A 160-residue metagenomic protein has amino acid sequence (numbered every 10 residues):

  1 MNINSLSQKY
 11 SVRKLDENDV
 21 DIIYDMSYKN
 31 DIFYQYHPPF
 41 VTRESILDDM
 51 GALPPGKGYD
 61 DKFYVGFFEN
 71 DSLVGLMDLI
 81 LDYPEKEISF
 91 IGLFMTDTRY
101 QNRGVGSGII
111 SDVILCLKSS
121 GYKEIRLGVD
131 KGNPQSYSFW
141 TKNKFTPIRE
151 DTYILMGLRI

Functional and structural regions predicted by a protein language model:
M1-I3, Y153-I160: Terminal substrate-recognition subdomain of acyl/acetyltransferases
S5-Y10, K14-V20, D25-G92, D97-R99 (+3 more regions): Acetyl-CoA-dependent GNAT
F94, K142, L158-I160: C-terminal beta-strand of the catalytic ATP-binding
D97-R99, R103, K131-G132: Active-site acidic-Proline motif in GNAT/NAT acetyltransferases
S107: Residues forming the Rossmann-fold NAD(P)(H) cofactor-binding site
L117-G128: Conserved GNAT acetyl-CoA-binding A-motif
L127-S136: Conserved beta-strand-loop-alpha-helix junction that forms the acyl-donor binding cleft
T141-E150: Conserved acetyl-CoA-binding loop of GNAT-fold acetyltransferases
